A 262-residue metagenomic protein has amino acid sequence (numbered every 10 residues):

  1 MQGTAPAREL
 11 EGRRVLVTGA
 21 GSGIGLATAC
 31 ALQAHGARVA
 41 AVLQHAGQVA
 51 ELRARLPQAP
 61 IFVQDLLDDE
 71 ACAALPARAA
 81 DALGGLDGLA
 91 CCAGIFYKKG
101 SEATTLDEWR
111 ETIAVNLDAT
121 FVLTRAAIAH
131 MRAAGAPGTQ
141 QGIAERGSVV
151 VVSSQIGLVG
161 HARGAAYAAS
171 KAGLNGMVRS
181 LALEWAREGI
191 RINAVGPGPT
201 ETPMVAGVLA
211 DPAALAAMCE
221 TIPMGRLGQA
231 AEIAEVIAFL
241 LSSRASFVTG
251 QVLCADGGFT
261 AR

Functional and structural regions predicted by a protein language model:
Q2-P6, V159, A238, T249-R262: Short C-terminal tail/terminal secondary-structure segment of NAD(P)H-dependent dehydrogenase/reductase domains
G21-G23: Conserved glycine-rich cofactor-binding loop
A90, A186, R191, V248-G250: Short, small/polar-rich loop/turn modules that mediate ligand/substrate recognition or access, typified
G100-S101, T105-I113, A214, M218: Substrate-binding pocket helix/loop in short-chain dehydrogenase/reductase
T124, S170, V178: Active-site helix of classical SDR
A129, L183-E184, S246: Alpha-helical segment proximal to the catalytic Tyr-Lys
S154: Residue(s) in the substrate-gating loop at a strand-loop-helix junction that position the organic substrate next
